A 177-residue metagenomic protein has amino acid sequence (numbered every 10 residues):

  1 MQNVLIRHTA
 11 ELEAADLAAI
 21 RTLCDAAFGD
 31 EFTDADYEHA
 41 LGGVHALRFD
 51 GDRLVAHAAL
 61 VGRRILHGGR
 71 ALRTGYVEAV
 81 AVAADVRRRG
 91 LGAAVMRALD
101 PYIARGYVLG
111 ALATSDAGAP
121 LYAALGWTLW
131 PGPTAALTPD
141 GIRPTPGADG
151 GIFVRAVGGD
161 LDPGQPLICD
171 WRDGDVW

Functional and structural regions predicted by a protein language model:
M1-A14, L167-V176: Conserved N-terminal entry element of GNAT/NAT acetyltransferase domains
I6-A81: A conserved beta-strand-loop-helix scaffold within acyl/acetyltransferase catalytic domains
I20, Y122, W127: Conserved active-site tyrosine of GNAT-family acetyltransferases
V77-R87, A117: A short, internal acetyl-CoA/4′-phosphopantetheine-binding micro-motif in the GNAT/acyltransferase core
V86-A98: Conserved acetyl-CoA pyrophosphate-binding loop and the N-cap/start of the following alpha-helix in GNAT-like
P101-S115: Conserved GNAT acetyl-CoA-binding A-motif
A113, T128-V154: Conserved catalytic-core motifs of GNAT/GCN5-like acyltransferases
R143-W177: Acidic/histidine-enriched, glycine/proline-rich intrinsically disordered or flexible terminal extensions
